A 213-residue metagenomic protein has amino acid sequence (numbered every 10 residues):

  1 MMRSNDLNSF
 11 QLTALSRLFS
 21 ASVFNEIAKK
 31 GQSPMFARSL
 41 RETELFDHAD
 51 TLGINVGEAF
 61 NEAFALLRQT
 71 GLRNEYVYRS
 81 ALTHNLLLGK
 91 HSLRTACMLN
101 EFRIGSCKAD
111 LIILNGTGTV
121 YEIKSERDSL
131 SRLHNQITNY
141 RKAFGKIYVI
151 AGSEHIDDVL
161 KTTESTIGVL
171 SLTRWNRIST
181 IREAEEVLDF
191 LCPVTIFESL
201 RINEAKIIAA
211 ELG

Functional and structural regions predicted by a protein language model:
M1-L72: Interdomain/boundary linker segments immediately adjacent to catalytic/signaling cores
T70, V77-N115: Active-site metal-binding core of divalent-cation-utilizing nuclease and nuclease-like domains
L111-R127: Conserved catalytic cores of phosphodiester-cleaving nucleases, focusing on short active-site segments
N115-T117, T173-N176, A184: Short acidic-glycine loop/turn motifs at beta-strand connectors
R127-T173: Catalytic cores of nucleic-acid endonucleases
I178-G213: A conserved mid-domain beta-alpha-beta active-site/ligand-binding segment of alpha/beta enzyme cores
